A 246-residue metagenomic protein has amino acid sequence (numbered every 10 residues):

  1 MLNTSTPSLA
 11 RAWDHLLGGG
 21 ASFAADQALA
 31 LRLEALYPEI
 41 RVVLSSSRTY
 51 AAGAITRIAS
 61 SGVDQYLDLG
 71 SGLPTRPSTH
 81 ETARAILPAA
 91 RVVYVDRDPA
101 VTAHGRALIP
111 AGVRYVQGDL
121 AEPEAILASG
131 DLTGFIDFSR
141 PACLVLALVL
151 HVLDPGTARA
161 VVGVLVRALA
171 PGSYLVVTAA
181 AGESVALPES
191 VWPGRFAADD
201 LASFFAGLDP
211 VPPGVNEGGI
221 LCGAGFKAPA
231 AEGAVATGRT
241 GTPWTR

Functional and structural regions predicted by a protein language model:
M1-G118, E122-F138, V166-R167, D199 (+1 more regions): Rossmann-like AdoMet
P110, A170, A206: Short conserved AdoMet
I136-H151: Short SAM/SAH-binding signature in class I
C143-L146, V162, A168-A180: Conserved beta-strand signature within the Rossmann-like core of class I S-adenosyl-L-methionine
G156-G163: Charged helix-capping and loop-helix junction motifs
A180-W192: Short, glycine-/aromatic-enriched active-site segment of Class I SAM-dependent methyltransferases
W192-G214: Short alpha-helix
G214-R246: Core SAM-dependent methyltransferase catalytic element
